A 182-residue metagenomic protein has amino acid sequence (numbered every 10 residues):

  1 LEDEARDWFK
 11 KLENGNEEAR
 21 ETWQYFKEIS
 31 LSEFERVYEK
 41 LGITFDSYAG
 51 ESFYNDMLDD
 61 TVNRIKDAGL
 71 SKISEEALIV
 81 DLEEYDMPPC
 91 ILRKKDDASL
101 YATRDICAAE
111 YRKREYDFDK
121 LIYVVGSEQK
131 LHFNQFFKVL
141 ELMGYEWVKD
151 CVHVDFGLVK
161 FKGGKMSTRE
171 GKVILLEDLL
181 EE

Functional and structural regions predicted by a protein language model:
L1-E182: NTP-dependent nucleotidyl-transfer catalytic core
